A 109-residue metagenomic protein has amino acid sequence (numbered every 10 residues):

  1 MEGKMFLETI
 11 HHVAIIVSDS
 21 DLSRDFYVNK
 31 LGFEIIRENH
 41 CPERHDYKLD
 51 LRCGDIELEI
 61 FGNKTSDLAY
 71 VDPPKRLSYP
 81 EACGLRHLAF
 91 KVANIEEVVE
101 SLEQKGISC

Functional and structural regions predicted by a protein language model:
M1-M5: Basic/polar N-terminal segments that are highly enriched at the extreme N-terminus, encompassing both cleavable
F6-I10: Extreme N-terminal starter segment of soluble prokaryotic enzymes
H11, H45-Y47, R86: Residue-level marker for the onset of beta-strands and adjacent loop->beta junctions in well-ordered domains
I16-E59, Q104: Core segments of cupin and vicinal oxygen chelate
V17-D21, P73, L77-C109: Vicinal oxygen chelate
R37, R44-D46, D67-K75: A short, acidic/glycine-rich surface segment
E57, K64-D67: Active-site/binding-pocket entry motifs
